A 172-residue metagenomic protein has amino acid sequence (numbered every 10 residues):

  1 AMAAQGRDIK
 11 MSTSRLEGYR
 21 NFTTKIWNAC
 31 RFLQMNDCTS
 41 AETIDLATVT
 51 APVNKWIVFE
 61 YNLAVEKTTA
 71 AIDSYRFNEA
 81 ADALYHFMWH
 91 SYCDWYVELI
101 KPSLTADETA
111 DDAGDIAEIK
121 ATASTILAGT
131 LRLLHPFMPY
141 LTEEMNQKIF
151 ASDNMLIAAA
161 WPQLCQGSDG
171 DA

Functional and structural regions predicted by a protein language model:
A1-A3, N21-Q34, P52-A64, A81-L104: Core structural elements
A1-T48, F150-L156: Catalytic adenosine-cofactor/nucleotide-binding cores of aminoacyl-tRNA synthetases and other
I9-L33, D82, K120-E143: Structured ligand/cofactor/substrate-binding pocket environments in proteins
T39-E66, V97-A172: Acidic, turn-prone loop/beta-hairpin segments
I72-E79: Short helix-adjacent coil turns
Y75, F87, S91, P136-Y140: Residue-level signal for short amphipathic helical patches enriched in basic/charged and nearby hydrophobic residues
